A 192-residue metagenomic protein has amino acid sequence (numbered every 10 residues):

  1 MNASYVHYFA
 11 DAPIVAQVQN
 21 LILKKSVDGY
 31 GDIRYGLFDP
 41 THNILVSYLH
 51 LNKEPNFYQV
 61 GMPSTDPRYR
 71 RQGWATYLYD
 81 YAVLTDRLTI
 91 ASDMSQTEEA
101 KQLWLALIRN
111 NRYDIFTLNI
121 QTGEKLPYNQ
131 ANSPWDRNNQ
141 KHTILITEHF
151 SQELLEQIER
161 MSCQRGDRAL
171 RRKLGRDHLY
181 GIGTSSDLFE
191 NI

Functional and structural regions predicted by a protein language model:
M1-A12, K24-L37, T41-Y48, R87-I192: Terminal substrate-recognition subdomain of acyl/acetyltransferases
V15-I22: Charged, amphipathic alpha-helical segments
N20, R34, F57: A residue-level signal for beta-strand positions that form part of recognition/binding surfaces within mature
P55-P67: Conserved acetyl-CoA binding element of GNAT-fold acetyltransferases
F57-Q59, L84-T89: Glycine-rich, often proline-containing surface loops adjacent to acidic residues and nearby aromatics that form
T65-L84: Conserved acetyl-CoA-binding loop-helix of GNAT-fold acetyltransferases
